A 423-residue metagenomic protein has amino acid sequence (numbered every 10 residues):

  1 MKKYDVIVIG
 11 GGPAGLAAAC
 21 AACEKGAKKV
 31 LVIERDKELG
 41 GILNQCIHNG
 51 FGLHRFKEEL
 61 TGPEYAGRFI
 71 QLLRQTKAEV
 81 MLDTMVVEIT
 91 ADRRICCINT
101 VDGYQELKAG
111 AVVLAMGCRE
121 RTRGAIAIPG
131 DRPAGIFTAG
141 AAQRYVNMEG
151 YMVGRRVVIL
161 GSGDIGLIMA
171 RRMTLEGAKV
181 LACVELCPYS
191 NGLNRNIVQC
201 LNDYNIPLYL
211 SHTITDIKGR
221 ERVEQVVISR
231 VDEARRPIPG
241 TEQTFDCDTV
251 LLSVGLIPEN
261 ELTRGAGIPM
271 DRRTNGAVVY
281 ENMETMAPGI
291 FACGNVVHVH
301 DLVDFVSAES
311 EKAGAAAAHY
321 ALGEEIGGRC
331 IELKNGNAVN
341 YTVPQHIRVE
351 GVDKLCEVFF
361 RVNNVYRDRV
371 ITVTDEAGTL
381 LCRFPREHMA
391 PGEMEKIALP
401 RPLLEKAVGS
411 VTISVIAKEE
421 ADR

Functional and structural regions predicted by a protein language model:
M1-D5, L82, A318-R423: Rossmann-like nucleotide/phosphate-binding core characteristic of flavoprotein oxidoreductases
M1-I9, G67-R156, D232-G240, L251 (+1 more regions): FAD-binding core/adjacent interface of flavoenzyme oxidoreductases
Y4-R68, L72, R144, V153-Q199 (+1 more regions): Beta1-alpha1 glycine-rich phosphate/pyrophosphate-binding loop at the start of Rossmann-like nucleotide-binding domains
F56-E59, P63, R132, C187 (+4 more regions): Hydrophobic alpha-helical scaffolding
I70-C97, T174-E261, C356-E387: A Rossmann-like FAD-binding core segment of flavoenzymes
Y104-Q105, A111-L208, T213-R222, V296-L302: Predominantly flavin-linked oxidoreductase catalytic cores and closely associated redox partners
L114, I136-V146, T249-H300: FAD-site-proximal beta/loop scaffold in flavoenzymes
C293-G336: A conserved FAD-binding loop/helix module that cradles the flavin
